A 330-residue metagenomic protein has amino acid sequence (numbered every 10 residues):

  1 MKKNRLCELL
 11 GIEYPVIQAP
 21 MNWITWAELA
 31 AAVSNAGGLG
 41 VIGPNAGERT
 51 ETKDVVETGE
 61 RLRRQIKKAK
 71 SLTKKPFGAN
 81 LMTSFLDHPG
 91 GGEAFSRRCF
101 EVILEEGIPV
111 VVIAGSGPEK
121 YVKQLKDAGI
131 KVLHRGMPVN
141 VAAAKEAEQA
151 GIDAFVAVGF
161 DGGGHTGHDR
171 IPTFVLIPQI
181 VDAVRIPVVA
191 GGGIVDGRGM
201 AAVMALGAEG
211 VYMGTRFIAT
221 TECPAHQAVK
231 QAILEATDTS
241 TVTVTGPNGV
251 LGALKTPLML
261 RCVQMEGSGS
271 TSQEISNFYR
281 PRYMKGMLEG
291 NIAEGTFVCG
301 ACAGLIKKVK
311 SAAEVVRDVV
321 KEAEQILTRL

Functional and structural regions predicted by a protein language model:
M1-A183: Active-site entrance/lid segments in N-terminal catalytic domains of soluble metabolic enzymes
I24, I194-V195: Residue-level detector of alpha-helix initiation sites
G167-V189, V195-L330: Conserved active-site-proximal phosphate/metal-binding subdomains
